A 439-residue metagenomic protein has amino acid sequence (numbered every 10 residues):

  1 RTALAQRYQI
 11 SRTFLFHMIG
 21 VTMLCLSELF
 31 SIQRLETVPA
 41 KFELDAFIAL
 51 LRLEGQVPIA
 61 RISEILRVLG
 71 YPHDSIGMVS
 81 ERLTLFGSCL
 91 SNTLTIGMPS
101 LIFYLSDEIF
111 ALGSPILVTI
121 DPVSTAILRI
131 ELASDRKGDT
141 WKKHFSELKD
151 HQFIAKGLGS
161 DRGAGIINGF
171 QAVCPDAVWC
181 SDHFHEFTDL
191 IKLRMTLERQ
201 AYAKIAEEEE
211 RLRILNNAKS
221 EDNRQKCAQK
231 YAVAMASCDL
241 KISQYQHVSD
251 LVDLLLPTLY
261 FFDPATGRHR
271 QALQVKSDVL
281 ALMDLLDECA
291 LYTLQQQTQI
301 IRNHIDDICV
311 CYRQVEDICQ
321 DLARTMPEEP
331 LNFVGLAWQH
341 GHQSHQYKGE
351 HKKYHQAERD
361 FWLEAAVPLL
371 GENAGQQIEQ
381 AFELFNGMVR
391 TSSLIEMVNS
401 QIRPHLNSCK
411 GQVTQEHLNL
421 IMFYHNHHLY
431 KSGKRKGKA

Functional and structural regions predicted by a protein language model:
R1-A5, L44-F47: Extended, hydrophobic interaction surfaces within ordered domains
T2-H17, R67-M78: Short, basic interhelical loop/turn and adjoining N-cap of the next helix at nucleic-acid- or acidic-partner-contacting
A3-R7, E64, T95-P99, Q415-E416 (+1 more regions): Short coil/turn segments at secondary-structure boundaries
Q6, R12-A40: Short, basic alpha-helical/linker "hinge" immediately adjacent to a nucleic-acid-recognition surface
R7, L15-V21, I65, R82 (+2 more regions): Residues in the recognition helix of alpha-helical DNA-binding motifs
R12, I19, S160-G163, I167 (+1 more regions): Acidic/histidine-rich catalytic cores and adjacent linkers of DNA breakage/strand-transfer/modification proteins
T22-L29, F86-L90, Q401: A short secondary-structure junction motif
S31-R61, R67-G159, G163-H183, L190-Q200 (+1 more regions): RNase H-like nuclease fold core
